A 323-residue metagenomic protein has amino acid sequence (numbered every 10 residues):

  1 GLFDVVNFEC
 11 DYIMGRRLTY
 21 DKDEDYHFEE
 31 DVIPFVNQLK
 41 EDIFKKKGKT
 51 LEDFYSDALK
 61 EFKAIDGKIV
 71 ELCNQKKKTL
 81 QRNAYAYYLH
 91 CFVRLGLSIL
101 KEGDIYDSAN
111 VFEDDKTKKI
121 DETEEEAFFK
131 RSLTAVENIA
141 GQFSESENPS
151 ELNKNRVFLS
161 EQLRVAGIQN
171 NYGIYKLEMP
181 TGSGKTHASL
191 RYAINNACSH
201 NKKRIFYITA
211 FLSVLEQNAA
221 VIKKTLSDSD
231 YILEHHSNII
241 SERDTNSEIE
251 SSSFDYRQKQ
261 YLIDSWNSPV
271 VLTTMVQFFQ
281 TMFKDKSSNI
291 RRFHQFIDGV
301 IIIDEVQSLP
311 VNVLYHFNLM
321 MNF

Functional and structural regions predicted by a protein language model:
G1-A135: Accessory nucleic-acid engagement/destabilization modules that flank
A140-E178: Conserved pre-motif I regulatory segment
N170-I194: Walker A/P-loop
N170-K176, K203-R204, N267-S268: Pre-Walker A (Motif I) flank of P-loop NTPase domains
M179, S237, E305: The Walker A (P-loop) glycine that initiates the GxxxxGKT/S ATP-binding motif of P-loop NTPases
K202-L226, L233-I240: Conserved Walker A/P-loop ATP-binding site and its immediately adjacent core in helicase/helicase-like ATPase domains
D228-F283: Inter-Walker segment of RecA-like/P-loop motor cores
V276-F279, N289-F323: SF2 helicase catalytic motif II
